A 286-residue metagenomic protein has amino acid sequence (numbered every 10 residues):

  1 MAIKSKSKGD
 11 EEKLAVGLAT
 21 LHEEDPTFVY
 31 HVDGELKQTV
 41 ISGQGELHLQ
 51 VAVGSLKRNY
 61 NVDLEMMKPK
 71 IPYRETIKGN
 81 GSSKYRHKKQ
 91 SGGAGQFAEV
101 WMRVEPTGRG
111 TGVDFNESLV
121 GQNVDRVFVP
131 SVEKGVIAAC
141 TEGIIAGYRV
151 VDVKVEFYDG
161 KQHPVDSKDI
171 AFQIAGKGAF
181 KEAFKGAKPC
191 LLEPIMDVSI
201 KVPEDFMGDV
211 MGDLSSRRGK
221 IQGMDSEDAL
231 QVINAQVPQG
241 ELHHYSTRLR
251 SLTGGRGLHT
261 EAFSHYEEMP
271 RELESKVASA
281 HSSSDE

Functional and structural regions predicted by a protein language model:
M1-E286: Accessory interaction regions appended to the cores of large information-processing enzymes
